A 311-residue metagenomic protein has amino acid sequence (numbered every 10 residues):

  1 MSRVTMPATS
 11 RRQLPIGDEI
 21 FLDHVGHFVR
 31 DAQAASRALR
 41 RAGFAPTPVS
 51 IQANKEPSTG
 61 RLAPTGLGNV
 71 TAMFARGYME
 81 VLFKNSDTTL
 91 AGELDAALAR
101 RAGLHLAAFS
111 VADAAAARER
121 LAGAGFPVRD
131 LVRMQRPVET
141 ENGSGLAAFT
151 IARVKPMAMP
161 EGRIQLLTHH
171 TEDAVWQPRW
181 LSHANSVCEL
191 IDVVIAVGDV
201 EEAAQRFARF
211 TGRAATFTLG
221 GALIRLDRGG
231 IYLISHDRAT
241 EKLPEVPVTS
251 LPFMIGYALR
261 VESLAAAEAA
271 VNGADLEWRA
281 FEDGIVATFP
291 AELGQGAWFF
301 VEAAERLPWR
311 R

Functional and structural regions predicted by a protein language model:
S2-D23, H27-T47, A63-R133, T140-R311: Glyoxalase I/VOC metalloenzyme domain signal
A8-T9, Q52-N54: Short, Gly/Pro- and small/polar-rich lid/capping loops
N54-P64: Short, flexible/disordered intra-domain loops and linkers
